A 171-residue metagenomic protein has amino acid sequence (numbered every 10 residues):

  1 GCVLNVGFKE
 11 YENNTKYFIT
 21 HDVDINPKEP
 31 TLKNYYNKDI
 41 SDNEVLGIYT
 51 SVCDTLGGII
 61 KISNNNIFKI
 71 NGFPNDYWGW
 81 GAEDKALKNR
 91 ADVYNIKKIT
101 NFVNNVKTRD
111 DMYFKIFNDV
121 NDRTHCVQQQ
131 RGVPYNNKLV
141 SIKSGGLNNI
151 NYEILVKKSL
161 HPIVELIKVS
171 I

Functional and structural regions predicted by a protein language model:
G1-C2, G79-G81: A short, glycine-/small-residue-rich helix N-cap motif at loop->alpha-helix starts within glycosyltransferase
C2-V6, A86: Acidic, Ser/Thr-rich intrinsically disordered and amphipathic helical segments
N5-Y17: Active-site nucleotide-sugar/metal-binding loop of Leloir-type enzymes
N14-K28: Short beta-strand-to-loop acidic/aromatic patch adjacent to the donor-nucleotide binding site
T20, N34-Y36, G72: Flexible, surface-exposed loop/gating regions in the mature catalytic domains of secreted/periplasmic hydrolases
E29-C53: Conserved donor-nucleotide/metal-binding helix-loop-beta segment in metal-dependent transferases, i.e., the alpha-helix
L46-I62, K69, W78-G79: A recurrent flexible, glycine/aromatic-enriched loop bordering the glycosyltransferase active site that acts as
D76-G79, K85-I171: C-terminal catalytic/acceptor-binding lobe
